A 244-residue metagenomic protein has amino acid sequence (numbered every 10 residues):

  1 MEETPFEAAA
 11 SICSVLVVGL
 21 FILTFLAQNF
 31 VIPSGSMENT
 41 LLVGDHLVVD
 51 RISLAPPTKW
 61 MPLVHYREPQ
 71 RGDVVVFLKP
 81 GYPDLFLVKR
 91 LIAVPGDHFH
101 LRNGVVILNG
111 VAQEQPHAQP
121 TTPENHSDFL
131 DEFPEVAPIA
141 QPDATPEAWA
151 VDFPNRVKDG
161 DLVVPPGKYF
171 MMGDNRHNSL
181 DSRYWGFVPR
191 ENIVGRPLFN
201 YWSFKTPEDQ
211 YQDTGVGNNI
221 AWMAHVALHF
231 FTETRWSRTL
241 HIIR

Functional and structural regions predicted by a protein language model:
M1-F6, L26-V31, N39-R244: Soluble "head" domains of membrane/secretory-pathway proteins
S11-A27: Hydrophobic membrane-insertion alpha-helices, especially the h-region of bacterial N-terminal signal peptides
S36: Catalytic nucleophile serine of serine hydrolases, specifically the conserved "nucleophile elbow" pentapeptide
